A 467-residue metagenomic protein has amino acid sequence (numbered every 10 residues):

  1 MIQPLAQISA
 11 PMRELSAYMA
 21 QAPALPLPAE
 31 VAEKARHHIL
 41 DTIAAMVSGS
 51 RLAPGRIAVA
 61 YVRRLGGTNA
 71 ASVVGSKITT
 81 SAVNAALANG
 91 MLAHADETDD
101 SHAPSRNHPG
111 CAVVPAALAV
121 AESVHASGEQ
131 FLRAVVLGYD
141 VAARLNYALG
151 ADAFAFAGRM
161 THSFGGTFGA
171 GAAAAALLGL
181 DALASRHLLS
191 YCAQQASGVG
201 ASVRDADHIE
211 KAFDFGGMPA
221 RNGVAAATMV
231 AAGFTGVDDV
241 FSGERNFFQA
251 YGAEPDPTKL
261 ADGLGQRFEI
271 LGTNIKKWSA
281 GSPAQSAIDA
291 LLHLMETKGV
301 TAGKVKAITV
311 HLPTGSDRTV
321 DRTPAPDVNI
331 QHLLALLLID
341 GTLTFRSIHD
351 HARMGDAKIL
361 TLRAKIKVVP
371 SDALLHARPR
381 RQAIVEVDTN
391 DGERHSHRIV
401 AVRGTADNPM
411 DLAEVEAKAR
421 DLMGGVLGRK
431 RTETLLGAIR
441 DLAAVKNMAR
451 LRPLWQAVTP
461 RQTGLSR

Functional and structural regions predicted by a protein language model:
M1-R106, R204-V224, T228-R467: Terminal-appendage/accessory-domain detector
L92-L149: Hydrophobic alpha-helical hairpins/lids featuring a short glycine-rich hinge
G110-L118, G166-A173, A220-A225, S286: Well-ordered alpha-helical segments within folded domains of soluble proteins
L118-H125, A173-D181, L337-D340: Alpha-helix C-terminal capping segments
S123-V135, G179-R186, G236-D239, G299: Structural helix-adjacent loops and short alpha-helical linkers that scaffold large soluble proteins
L137-Y139, G150-D152, G166, C192-A193 (+1 more regions): Short, conserved phosphate-binding/catalytic loop or strand-edge motifs used in phosphoryl-/nucleotidyl-transfer
V141-F168, V199, G216: Aromatic-lined, polymer-binding surfaces characteristic of secreted/periplasmic polysaccharide-degrading enzymes
Y191-G200: Flexible glycine/proline-rich, aromatic-decorated loop/lid segments
